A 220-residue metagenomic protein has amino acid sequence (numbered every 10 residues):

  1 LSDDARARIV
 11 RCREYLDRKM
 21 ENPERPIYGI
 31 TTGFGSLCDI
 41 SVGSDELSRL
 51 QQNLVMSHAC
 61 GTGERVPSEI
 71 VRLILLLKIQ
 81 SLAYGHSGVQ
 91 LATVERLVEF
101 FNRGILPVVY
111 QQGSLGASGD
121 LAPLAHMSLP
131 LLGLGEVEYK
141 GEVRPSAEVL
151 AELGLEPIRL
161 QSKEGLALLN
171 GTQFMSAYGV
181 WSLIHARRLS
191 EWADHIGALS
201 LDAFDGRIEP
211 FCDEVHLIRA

Functional and structural regions predicted by a protein language model:
L1-A220: Conserved, well-structured ligand/cofactor-binding cores
